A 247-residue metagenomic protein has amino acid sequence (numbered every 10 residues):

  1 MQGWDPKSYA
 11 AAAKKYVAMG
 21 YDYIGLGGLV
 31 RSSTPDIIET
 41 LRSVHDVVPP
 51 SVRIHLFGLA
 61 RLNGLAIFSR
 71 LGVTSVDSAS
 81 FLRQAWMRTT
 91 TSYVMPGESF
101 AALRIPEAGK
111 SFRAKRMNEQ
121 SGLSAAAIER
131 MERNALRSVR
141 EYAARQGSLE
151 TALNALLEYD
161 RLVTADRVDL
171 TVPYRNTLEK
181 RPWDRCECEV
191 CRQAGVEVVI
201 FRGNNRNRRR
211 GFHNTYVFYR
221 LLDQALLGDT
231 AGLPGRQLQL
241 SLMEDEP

Functional and structural regions predicted by a protein language model:
M1-S148: Glycine-rich phosphate/ribose-binding loops and adjacent secondary-structure elements that form binding surfaces
G122-P247: C-terminal extensions of enzymes
